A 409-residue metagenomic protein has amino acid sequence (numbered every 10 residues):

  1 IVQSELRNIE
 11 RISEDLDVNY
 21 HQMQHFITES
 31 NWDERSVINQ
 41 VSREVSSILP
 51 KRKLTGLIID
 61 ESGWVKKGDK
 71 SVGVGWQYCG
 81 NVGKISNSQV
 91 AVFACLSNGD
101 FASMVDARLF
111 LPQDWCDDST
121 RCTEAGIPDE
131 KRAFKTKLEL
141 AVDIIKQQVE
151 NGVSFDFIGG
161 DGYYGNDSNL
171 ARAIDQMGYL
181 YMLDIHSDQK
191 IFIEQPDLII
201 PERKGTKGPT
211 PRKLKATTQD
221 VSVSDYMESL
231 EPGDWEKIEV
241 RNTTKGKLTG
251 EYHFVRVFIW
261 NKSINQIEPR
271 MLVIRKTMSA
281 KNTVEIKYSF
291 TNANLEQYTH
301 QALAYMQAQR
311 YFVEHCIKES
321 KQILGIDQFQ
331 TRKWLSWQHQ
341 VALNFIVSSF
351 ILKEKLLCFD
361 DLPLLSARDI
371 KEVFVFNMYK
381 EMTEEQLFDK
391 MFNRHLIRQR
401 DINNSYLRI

Functional and structural regions predicted by a protein language model:
I1-G159, Y163-K190, D197-I200, K204-S224 (+2 more regions): Conserved, well-structured functional cores that handle cations and Mg-NTP chemistry
I1-Q3, V341-K355, F376-N377: Short, hydrophobic/amphipathic alpha-helical patches that form generic packing surfaces within helical domains
V82-N87, T331-V341: Structural motif
D100-G126, H186, I191-A308, Y379-E384 (+2 more regions): An anionic, glycine-rich sequence signature occurring as long contiguous blocks
L295, Q309, V313, K318 (+3 more regions): Short, well-ordered loop/turn and helix-capping segments at boundaries between secondary-structure elements and domains
Y298-Q307, Q322-Q338, C358: Short, solvent-exposed helix-loop connector elements
I351-E381: Conserved nucleotidyltransferase catalytic core and NTase-mimicking acidic/glycine-rich helix/loop elements in nucleic
R398-I409: Acidic, carboxylate-rich catalytic segments that either coordinate divalent cations
